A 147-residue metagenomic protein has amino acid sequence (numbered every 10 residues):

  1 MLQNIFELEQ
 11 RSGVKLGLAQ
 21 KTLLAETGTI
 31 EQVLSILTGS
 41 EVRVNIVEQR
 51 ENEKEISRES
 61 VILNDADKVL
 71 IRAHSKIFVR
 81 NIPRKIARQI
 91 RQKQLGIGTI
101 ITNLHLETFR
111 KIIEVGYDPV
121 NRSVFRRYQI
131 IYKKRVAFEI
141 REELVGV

Functional and structural regions predicted by a protein language model:
M1-V124, I131-V147: N-terminal domain-onset segments
